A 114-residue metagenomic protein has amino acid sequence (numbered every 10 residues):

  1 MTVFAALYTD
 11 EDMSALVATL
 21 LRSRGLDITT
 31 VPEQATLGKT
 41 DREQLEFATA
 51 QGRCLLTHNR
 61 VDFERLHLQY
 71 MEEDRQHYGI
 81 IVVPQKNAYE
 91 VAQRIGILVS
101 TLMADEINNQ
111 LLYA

Functional and structural regions predicted by a protein language model:
M1-E11, A15, L20-S23, T36 (+2 more regions): Acidic, PIN/NYN-like endoribonuclease modules and their adjacent C-terminal/linker elements
R22-R24, P32, A50: Long, hydrophilic "mature protein body" segments
D27-K39: Conserved BB-loop
T30-P32, L55, V82: Short catalytic-loop micro-motif centered on adjacent basic/acidic residues
F47-T49, R53-L66: Acidic, metal-binding active-site segment of PIN/NYN-like and related structure-specific nucleases
